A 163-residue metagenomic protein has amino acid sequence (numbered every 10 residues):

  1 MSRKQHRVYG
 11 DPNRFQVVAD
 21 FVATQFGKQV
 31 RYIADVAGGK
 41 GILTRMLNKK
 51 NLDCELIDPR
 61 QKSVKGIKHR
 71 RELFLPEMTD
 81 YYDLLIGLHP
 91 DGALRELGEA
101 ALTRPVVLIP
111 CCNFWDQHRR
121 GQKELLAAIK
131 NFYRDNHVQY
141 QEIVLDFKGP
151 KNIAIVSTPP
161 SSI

Functional and structural regions predicted by a protein language model:
M1-Q29, A34, K40-K49, K151: S-adenosyl-L-methionine
A34-E77: SAM cofactor-binding core of SAM-dependent methyltransferases, primarily the Rossmann-like beta-alpha-beta module
N48-K49, G98-L102, R134: Anion (oxyanion) recognition and catalysis
D53-I57, V106, V138-Y140: Hydrophobic anchor at the start of a short beta-strand that flanks the dinucleotide cofactor-binding loop
V64-K68, F114-E124: Short, charged, surface-exposed secondary-structure boundary motifs
D83-L97, A101, C112: A short SAM/SAH-binding and catalytic strip from SAM-dependent methyltransferases
R104-H118: Conserved beta-strand signature within the Rossmann-like core of class I S-adenosyl-L-methionine
R120-I163: Active-site capping/gating segments
